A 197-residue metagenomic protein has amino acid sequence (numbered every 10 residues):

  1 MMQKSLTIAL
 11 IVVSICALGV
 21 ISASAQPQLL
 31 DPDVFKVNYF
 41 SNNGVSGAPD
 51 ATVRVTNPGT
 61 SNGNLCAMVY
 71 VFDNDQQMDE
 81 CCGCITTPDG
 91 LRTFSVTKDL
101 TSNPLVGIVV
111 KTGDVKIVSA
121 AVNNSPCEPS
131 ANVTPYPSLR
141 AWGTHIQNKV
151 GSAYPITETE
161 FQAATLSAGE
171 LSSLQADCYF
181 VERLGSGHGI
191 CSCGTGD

Functional and structural regions predicted by a protein language model:
M1-L10: Bacterial N-terminal signal peptides that target proteins for export
M2-Q3, A17-L18, S22: C-terminal cell-surface anchoring/sorting signal
A9-G19: Bacterial N-terminal signal peptides
S22-D197: Gly/Pro-rich, tryptophan- and cysteine-flecked surface segments typical of secreted/extracellular proteins
